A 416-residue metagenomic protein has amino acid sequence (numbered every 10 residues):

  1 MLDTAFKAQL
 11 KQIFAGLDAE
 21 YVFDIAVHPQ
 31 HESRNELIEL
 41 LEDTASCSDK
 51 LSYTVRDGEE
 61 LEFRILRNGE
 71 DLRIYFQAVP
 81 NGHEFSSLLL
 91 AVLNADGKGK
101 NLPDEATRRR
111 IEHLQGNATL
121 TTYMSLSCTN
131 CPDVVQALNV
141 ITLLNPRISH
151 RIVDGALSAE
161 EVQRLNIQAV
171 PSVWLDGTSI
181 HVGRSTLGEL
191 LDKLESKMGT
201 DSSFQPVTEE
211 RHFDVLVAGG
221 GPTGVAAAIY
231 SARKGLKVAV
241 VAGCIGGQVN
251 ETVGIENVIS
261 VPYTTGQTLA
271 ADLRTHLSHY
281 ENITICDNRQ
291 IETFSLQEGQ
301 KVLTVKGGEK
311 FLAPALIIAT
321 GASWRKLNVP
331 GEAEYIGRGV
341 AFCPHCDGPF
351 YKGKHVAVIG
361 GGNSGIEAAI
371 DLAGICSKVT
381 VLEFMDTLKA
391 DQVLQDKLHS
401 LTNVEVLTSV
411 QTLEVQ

Functional and structural regions predicted by a protein language model:
T4-E42, I111-P146, I152: Local sequence-structure signature of Cys/Sec-based thiol-disulfide redox active-site neighborhoods
E20, D57-Y75, A159-D176: Structural micro-motif
D49-G58, P146-E160: Thiol-based oxidoreductase modules, predominantly thioredoxin-like and allied folds used for disulfide exchange
R67-G99, W174-S202: Non-catalytic, surface beta->alpha helical segment in thiol-disulfide oxidoreductase systems
T178-E189, L194, G199-A218, G246 (+2 more regions): FAD-binding core/adjacent interface of flavoenzyme oxidoreductases
V207-I245, I336, F342-Q392: Rossmann-like dinucleotide/flavin-binding elements
G243-Q267, D391-S400: Conserved N-terminal glycine-rich FAD pyrophosphate-binding loop of Rossmann-like flavoproteins
A270-V305, K310-A313, I318-T320, G374-Q416: A Rossmann-like FAD-binding core segment of flavoenzymes
